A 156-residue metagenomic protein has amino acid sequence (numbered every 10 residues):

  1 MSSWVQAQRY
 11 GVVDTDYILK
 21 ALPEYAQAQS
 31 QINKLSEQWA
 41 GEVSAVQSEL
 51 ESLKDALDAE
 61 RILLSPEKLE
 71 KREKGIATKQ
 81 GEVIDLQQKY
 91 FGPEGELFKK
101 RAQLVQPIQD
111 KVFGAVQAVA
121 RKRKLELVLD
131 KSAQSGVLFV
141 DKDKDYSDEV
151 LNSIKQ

Functional and structural regions predicted by a protein language model:
M1-R9: Bacterial Sec-dependent N-terminal signal peptides
Q8-R123, L127-A133: Amphipathic alpha-helical segments
E51, K142-D143: Short Pro/Gly-enriched coil loops immediately N-terminal to beta-strands
L138-V140: Short, exposed beta-strand-loop hairpins at the edges of beta-sheets in extracellular/periplasmic proteins
